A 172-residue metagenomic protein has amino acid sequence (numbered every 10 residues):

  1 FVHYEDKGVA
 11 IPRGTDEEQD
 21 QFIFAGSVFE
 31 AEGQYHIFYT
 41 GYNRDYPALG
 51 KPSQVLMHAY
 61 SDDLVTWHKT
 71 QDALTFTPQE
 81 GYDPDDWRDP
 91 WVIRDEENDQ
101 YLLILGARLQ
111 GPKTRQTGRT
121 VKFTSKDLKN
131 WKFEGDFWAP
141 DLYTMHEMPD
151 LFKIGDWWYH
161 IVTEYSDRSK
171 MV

Functional and structural regions predicted by a protein language model:
F1-D89, I93-M148, K153-V172: Beta-rich carbohydrate-recognition and catalytic domains
